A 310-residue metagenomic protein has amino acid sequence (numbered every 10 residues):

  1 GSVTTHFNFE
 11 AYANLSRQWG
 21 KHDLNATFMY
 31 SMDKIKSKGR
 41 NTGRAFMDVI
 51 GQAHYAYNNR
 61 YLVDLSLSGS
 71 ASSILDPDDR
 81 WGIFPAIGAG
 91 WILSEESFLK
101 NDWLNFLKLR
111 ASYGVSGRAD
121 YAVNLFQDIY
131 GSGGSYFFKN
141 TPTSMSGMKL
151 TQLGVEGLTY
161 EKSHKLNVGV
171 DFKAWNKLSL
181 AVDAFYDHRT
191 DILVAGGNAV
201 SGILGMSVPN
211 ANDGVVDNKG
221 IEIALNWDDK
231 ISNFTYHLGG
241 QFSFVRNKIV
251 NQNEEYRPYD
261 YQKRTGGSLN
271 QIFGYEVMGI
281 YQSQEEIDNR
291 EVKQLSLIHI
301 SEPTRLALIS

Functional and structural regions predicted by a protein language model:
G1-E276: Extracellular/periplasmic, surface-exposed regions of secreted and cell-surface proteins
Q271, Q282-Q284, R305: Extracytoplasmic gating/loop element in the C-terminal half of outer-membrane beta-barrel translocons and assembly
I298-S310: Single conserved hydrophobic/aromatic residue that forms the stacking wall/gate of nucleotide- or nucleobase-binding
